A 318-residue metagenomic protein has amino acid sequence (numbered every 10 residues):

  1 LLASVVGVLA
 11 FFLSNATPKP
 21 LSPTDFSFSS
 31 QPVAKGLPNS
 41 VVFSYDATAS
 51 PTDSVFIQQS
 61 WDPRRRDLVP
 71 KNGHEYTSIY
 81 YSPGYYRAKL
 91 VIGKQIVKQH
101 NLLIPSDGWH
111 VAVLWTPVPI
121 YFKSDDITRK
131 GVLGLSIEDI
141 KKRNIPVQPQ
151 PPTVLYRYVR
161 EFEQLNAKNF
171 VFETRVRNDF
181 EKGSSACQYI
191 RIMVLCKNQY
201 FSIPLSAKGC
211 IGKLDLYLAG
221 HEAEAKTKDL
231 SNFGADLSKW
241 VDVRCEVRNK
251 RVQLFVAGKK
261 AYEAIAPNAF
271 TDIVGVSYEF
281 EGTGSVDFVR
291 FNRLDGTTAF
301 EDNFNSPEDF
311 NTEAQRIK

Functional and structural regions predicted by a protein language model:
L9-D25: Proline/serine/threonine-rich low-complexity linkers at boundaries of modular beta-sandwich domains
P70-S82: Residue-level recognition of secondary-structure-to-loop junctions
I104-V132, I273-G275, F300-N305, E313: Low-complexity, Pro/Ser/Thr- and charge-rich linker/hinge segments at domain boundaries
V113-V154, T283-G284, F288-F291, D309: Compositionally biased low-complexity segments at domain edges in trafficked proteins and select soluble regulators
G134, D139-A219: Secretory/extracellular carbohydrate-interaction modules and structurally similar beta-sandwich "look-alikes"
T174, L237-P267, F304: Carbohydrate-binding surfaces in secreted/extracellular proteins
A219-D242: Short, aromatic/His-centered strand-loop micro-motif at the edge of beta-sheets
I265-R290: Flexible glycan-contacting loops in extracellular carbohydrate-active proteins
